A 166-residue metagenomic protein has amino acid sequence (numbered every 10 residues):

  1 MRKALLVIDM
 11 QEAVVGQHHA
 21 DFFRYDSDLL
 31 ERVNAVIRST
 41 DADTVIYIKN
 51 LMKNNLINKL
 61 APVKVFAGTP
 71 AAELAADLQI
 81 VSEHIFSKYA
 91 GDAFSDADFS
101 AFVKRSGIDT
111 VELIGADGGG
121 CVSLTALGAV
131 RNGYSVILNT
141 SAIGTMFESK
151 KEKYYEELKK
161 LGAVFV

Functional and structural regions predicted by a protein language model:
M1-H84: Active-site acidic carboxylates
R2-A4, R38-A42, V63-V166: Active-site-adjacent betaalpha module
